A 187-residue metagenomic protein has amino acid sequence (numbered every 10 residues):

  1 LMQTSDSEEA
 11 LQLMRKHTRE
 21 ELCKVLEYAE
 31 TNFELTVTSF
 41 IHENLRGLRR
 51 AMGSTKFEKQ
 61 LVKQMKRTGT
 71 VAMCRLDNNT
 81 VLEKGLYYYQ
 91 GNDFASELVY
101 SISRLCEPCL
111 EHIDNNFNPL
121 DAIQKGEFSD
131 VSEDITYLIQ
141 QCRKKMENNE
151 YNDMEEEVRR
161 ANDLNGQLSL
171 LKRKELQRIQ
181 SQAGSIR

Functional and structural regions predicted by a protein language model:
L1-R187: Cytosolic, long alpha-helical scaffolding segments
